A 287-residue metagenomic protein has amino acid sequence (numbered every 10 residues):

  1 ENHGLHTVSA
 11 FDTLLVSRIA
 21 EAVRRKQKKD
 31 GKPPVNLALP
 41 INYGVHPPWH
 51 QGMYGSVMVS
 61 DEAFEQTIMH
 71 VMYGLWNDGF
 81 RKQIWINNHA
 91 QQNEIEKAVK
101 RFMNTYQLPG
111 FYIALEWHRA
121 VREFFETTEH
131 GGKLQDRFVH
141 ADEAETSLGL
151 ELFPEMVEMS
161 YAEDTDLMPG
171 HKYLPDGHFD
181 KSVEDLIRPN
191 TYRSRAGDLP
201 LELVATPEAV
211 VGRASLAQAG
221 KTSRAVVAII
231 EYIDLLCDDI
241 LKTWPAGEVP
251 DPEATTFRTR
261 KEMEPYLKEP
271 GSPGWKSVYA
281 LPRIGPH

Functional and structural regions predicted by a protein language model:
E1-E62, Q66-K82, N88-H287: Extended, histidine- and acidic-residue-enriched regions that form the cofactor-binding/catalytic faces
